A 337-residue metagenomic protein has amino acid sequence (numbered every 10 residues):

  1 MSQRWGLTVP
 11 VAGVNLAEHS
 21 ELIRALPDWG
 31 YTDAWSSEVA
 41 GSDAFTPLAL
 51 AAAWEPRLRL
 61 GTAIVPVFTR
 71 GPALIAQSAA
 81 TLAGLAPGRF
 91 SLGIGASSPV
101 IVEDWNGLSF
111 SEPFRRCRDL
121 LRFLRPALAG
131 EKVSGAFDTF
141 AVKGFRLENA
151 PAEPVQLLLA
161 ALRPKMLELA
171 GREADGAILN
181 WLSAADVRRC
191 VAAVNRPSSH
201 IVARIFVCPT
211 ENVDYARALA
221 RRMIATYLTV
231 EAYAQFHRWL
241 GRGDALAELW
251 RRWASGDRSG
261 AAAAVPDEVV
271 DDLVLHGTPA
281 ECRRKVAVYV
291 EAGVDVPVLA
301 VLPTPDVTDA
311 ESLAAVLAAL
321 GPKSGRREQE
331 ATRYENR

Functional and structural regions predicted by a protein language model:
M1-R337: Active-site-adjacent structural elements that line small-molecule/cofactor binding pockets in enzymes
